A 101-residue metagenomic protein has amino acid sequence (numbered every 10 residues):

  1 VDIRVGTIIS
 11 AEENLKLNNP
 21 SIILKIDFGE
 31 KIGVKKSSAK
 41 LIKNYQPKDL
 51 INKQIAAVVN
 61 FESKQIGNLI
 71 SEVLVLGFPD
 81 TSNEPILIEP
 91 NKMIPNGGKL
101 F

Functional and structural regions predicted by a protein language model:
V1-F101: Phosphate-backbone binding interfaces of nucleic-acid-interacting proteins
